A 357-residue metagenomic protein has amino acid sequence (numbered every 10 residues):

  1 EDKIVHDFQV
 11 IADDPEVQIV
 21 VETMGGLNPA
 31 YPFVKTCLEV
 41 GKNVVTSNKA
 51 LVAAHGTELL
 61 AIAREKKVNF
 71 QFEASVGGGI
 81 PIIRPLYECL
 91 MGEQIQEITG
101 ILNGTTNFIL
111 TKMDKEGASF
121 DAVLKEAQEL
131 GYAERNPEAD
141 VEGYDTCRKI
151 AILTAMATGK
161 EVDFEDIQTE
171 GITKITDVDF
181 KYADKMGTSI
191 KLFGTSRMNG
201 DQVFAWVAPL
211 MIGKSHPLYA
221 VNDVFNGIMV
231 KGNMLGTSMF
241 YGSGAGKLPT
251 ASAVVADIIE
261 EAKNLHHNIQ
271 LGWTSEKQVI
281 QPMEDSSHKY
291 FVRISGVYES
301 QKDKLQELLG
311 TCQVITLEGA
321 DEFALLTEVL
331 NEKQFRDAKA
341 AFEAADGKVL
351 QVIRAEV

Functional and structural regions predicted by a protein language model:
E1-E39: N-terminal glycine-/serine-/threonine-rich beta1-alpha1-beta2 phosphate-ribose binding loop of Rossmann-like
V5-H6, V21-E22, V45-S47, F70-A74 (+1 more regions): General beta-strand structural signal in soluble alpha/beta enzymes
M24-V40, S47-E88: Rossmann-fold NAD(P)-binding glycine/threonine-rich loop
R64-D145, I152: Rossmann-like NAD(P)H-binding beta-loop-alpha module
L124-A220, F225-G227: Substrate-binding/catalytic subdomain of NAD(P)-dependent oxidoreductase enzymes
P209-N233, K247, L308-A320, V329: Low-complexity, glycine/alanine/valine/leucine- and proline-rich hydrophobic stretches
P217-G272, Q278-S287: ATP-dependent carboxylate/acyl-activation modules
I258-V357: A conserved regulatory-domain signal marking ACT and ACT-like small-molecule sensing domains and adjacent regulatory
